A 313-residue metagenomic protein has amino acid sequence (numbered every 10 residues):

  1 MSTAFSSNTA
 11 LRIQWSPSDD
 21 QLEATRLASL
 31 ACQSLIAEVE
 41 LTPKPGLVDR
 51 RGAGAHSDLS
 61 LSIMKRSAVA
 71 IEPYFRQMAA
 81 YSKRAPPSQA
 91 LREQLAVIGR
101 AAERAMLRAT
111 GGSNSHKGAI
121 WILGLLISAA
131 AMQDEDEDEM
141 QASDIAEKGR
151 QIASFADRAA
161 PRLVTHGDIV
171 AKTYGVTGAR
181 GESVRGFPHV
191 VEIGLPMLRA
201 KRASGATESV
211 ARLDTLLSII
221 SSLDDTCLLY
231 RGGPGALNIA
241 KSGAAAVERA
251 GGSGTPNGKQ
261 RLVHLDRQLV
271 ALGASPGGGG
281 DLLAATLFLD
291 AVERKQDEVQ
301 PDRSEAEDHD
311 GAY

Functional and structural regions predicted by a protein language model:
M1-P86, R92, A130-R267, D290 (+1 more regions): Phosphate-rich cofactor/ligand-interacting catalytic cores and adjacent structured alpha/beta frameworks
F75-M132: Long, hydrophobic/aromatic-enriched structural stretches that serve as scaffold segments
G99-M106, G149, L216-I220, D266-L269 (+1 more regions): Short alpha-helical scaffolding segments that buttress acidic/His motifs in well-ordered protein cores
R104-K117, A203-S204, R267-P276: A short glycine/serine-rich beta->alpha loop
T110, I122, T173, V184 (+1 more regions): Short glycine/serine/threonine-biased micro-segments
I122-I127, L282-V292: Short hydrophobic alpha-helical segments that form membrane-spanning helices or hydrophobic packing faces of helical
S253, L272-S275, G279-A285: C-terminal, charged interaction/regulatory segments at domain termini
